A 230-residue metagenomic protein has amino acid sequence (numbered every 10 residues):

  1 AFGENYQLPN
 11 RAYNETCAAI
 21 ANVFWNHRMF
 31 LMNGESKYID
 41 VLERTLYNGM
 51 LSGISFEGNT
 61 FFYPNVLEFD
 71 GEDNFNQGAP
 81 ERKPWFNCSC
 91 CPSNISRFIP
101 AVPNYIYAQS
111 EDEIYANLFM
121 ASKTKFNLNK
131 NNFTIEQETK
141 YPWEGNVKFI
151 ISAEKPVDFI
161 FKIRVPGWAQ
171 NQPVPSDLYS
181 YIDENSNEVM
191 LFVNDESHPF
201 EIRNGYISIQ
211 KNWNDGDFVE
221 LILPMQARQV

Functional and structural regions predicted by a protein language model:
A1-P166, Q170: Aromatic (Trp/Tyr) and acidic
A12-N14, L178-Y181, H198, I207-K211: Short, contiguous acidic/charged loop-to-helix segments that flank catalytic cores in large enzymes
L42, I163, L191, V219-L221: Hydrophobic, well-ordered secondary-structure elements that form the walls of internal hydrophobic environments
G58, A121, E144-V147, D158-I160 (+4 more regions): Active-site lining segments that contact anionic ligands and/or coordinate catalytic metals
T124-F126, E188-L191: Short polybasic amphipathic segments
T139-Y141, A153, Y179-I182, K211: Replace "in large, NTP-powered and nucleic-acid-processing enzymes" with "in large, NTP-powered factors and other
P173-E184, L223-V230: Glycine/proline-rich low-complexity spacer/linker segments in large multi-domain proteins
M190-F218, Q226-V230: A surface-exposed beta-strand-loop module
